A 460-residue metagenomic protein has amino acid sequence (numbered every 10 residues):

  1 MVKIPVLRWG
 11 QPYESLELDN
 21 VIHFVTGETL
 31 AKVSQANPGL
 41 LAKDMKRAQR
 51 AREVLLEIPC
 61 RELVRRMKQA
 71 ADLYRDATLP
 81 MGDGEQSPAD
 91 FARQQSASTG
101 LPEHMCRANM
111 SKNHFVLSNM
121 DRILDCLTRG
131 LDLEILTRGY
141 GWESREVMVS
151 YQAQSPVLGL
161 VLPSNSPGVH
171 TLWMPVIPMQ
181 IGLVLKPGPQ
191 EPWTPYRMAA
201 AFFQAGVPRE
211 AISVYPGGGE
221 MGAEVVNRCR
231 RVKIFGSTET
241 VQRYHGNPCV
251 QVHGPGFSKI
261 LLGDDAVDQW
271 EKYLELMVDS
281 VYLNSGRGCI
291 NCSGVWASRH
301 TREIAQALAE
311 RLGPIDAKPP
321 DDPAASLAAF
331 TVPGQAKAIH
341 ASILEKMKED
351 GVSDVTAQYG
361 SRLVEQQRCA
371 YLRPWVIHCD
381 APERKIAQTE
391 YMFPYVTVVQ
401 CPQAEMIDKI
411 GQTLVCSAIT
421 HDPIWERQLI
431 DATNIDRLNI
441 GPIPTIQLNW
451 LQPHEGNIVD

Functional and structural regions predicted by a protein language model:
M1-V147, P314: N-terminal Rossmann-like NAD(P)+-binding subdomain of aldehyde/semialdehyde dehydrogenases
Q11-L16, A153-Q154, S166-V169, C369-Y371: Short, flexible loop/turn motifs enriched in small residues
Q11-Y13, N37, S164-N165, P189-Q190 (+11 more regions): Short, glycine-/Ser/Thr-/acidic-enriched flexible segments
H23-A36, R50, I58-R75, Q204-R209 (+4 more regions): Conserved C-terminal structural/oligomerization subdomain of aldehyde/semialdehyde dehydrogenase
R129-D279: Rossmann-like NAD(P) dinucleotide-binding subdomain of oxidoreductase/dehydrogenase enzymes
S155, C229, N247-P248, C292 (+2 more regions): Short, well-ordered alpha-helix to beta-strand connector turns
A201-Q204, C229-R231, S237-A381: ALDH superfamily catalytic-core signature
P216-V226, A329-A338, W450: Short, conserved secondary-structure transition motifs
